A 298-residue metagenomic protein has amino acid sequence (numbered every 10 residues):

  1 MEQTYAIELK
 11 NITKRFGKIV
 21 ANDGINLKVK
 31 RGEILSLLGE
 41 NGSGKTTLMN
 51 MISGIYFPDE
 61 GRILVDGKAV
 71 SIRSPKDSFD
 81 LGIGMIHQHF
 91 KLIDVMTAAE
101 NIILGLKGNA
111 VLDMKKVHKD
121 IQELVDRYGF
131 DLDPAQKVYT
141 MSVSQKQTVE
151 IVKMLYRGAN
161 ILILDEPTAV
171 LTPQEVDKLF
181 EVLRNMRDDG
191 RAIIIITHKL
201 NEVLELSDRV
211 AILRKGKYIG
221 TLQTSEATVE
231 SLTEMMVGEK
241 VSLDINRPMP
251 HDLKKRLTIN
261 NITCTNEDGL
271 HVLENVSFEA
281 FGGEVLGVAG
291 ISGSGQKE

Functional and structural regions predicted by a protein language model:
E2-E298: Glycine-rich phosphate-binding loops of nucleotide-dependent enzymes
